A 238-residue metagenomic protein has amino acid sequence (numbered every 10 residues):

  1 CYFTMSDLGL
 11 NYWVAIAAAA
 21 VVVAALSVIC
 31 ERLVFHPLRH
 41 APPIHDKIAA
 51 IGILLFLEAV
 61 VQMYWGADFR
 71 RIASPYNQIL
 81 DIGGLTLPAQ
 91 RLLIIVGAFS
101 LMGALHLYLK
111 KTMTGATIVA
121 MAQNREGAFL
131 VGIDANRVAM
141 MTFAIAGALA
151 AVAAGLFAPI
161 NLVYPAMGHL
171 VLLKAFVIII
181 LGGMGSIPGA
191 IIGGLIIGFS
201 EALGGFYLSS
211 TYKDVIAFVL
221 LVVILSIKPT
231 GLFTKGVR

Functional and structural regions predicted by a protein language model:
C1-Y2, A20-L26, I53-V61, G97-H106 (+3 more regions): Hydrophobic core segments of alpha-helical transmembrane domains in multi-pass membrane transport and ion-translocation
F3, D7, V28, R32-P37 (+9 more regions): Membrane-interface helix caps of multi-pass small-molecule transporters
G9-I53, V60, I192-I197, K228: Alpha-helical transmembrane segments within multi-pass membrane transporters and channels
G9-V21, F143-A150, A154-V219: Transmembrane alpha-helical segments in multi-pass inner-membrane proteins
W13-V14, H45, E126, N136-R137 (+3 more regions): Residues that define the loop-to-transmembrane-helix transition and helix capping in multi-pass membrane transporters
F35-H40, N77-D81, T117-L130: Short amphipathic alpha-helical coupling elements at transmembrane boundaries
P37-K111, V138, L203, L208 (+3 more regions): Transmembrane helix-bundle core of multi-pass membrane transporters and related energy-transducing complexes
T86-Y164, I187-G193: Helix-loop-helix "hairpin" substructures at the membrane interface of multi-pass membrane proteins
